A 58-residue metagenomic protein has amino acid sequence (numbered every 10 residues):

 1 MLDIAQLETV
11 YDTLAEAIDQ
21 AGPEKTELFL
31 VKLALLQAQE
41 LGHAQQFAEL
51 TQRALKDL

Functional and structural regions predicted by a protein language model:
L2-L7, Y11, A17-Q20, E24 (+2 more regions): N-terminal intrinsically disordered, cationic/polar leader segments that include organellar targeting peptides
E27-E40: An amphipathic alpha-helical micro-motif enriched in hydrophobic residues with embedded/adjacent acidic residues
L36, A54-L58: A short structural micro-motif
